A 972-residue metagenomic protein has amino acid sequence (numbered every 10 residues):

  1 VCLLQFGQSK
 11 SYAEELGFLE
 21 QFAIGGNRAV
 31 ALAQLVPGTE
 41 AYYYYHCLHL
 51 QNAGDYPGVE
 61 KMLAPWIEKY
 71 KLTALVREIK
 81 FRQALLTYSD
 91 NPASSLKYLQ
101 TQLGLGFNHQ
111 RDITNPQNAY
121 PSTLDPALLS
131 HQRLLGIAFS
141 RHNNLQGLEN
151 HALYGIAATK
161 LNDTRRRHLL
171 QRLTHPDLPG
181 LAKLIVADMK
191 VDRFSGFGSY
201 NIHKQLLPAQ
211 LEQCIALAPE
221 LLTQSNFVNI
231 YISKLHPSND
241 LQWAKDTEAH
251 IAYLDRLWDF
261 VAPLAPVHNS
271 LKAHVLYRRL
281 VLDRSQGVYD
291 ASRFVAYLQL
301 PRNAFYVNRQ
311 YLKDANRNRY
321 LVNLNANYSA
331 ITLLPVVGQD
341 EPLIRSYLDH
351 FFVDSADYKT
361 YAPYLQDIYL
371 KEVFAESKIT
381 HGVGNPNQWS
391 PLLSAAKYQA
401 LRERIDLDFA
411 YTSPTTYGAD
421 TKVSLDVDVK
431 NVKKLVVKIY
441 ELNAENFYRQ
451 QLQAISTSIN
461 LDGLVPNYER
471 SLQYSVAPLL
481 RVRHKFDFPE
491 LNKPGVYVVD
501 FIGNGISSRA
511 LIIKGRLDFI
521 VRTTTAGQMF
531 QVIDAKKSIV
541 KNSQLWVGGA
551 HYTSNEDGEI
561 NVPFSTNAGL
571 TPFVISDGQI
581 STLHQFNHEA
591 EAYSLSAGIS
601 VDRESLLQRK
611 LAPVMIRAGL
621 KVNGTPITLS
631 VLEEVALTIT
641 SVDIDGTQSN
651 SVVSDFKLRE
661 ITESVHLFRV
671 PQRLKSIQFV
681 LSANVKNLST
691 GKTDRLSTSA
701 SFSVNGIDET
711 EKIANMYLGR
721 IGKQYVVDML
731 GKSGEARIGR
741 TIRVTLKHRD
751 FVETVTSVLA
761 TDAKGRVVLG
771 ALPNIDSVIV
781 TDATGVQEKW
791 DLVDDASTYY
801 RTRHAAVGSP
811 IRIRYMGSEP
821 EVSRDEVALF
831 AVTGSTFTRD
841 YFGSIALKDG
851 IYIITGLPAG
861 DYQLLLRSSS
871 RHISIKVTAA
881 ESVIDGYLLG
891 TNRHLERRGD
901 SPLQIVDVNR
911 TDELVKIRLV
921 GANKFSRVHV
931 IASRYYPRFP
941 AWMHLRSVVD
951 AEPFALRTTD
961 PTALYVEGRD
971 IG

Functional and structural regions predicted by a protein language model:
V1-Q5: Bacterial N-terminal signal peptides
K10-R28, G38-Y45, Q51-G58, L72 (+4 more regions): N-terminal, cleavable Sec-dependent signal peptides of secreted/periplasmic/extracellular proteins
I67-E68: Amphipathic alpha-helical segments of tetratricopeptide repeats
